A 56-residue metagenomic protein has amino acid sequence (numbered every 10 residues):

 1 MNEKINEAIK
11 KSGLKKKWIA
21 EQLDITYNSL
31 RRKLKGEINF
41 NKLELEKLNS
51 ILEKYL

Functional and structural regions predicted by a protein language model:
M1-G13: A short, Lys/Arg-rich alpha-helix, primarily the initiator
A8, Q22, K33: Residues in the recognition helix of alpha-helical DNA-binding motifs
K16, Y27, L45: Helix-turn-helix DNA-binding elements, focusing on the entry/boundary residues of the two helices that contact DNA
W18-A20: Short alpha-helical "recognition helix" segments of helix-turn-helix
T26-N39: Recognition helix of helix-turn-helix/homeodomain-like DNA-binding domains that insert into the DNA major groove
L43-L56: DNA major-groove recognition helix of helix-turn-helix/homeodomain DNA-binding modules
